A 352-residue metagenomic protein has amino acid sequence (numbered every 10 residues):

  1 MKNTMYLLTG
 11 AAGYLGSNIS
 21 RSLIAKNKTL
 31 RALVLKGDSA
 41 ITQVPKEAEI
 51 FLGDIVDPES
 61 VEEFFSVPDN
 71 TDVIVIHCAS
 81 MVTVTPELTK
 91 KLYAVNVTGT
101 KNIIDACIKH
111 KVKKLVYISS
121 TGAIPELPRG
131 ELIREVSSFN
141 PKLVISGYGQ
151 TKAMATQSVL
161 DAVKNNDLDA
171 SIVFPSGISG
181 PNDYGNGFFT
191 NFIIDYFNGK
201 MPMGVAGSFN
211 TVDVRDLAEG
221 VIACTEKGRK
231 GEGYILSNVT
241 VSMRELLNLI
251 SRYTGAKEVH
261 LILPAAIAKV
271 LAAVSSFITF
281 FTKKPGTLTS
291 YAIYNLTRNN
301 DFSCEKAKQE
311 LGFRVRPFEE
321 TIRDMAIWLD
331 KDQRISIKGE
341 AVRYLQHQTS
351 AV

Functional and structural regions predicted by a protein language model:
M5-K26: N-terminal Rossmann NAD(P)H-binding glycine-rich loop of SDR-like oxidoreductase domains
D38-S39, A48-T98, N102, A106: NAD(P)H-binding glycine-rich loop region in Rossmannoid oxidoreductase-like domains and their noncatalytic homologs
K90, T98-G147: Conserved Rossmann-fold NAD(P)-dependent oxidoreductase catalytic core, especially the SDR/UDP-sugar
N102, F188, V205-T225, E232: Substrate-positioning beta->alpha
F139-L143, F192-V212, D216: A conserved pocket-lining segment of Rossmann-fold NAD(P)-dependent short-chain dehydrogenase/reductase
I145-S171: Active-site Tyr-X1-5-Lys
N166-L168, G180-N191, C224-Y234, A256-E258: Glycine/proline-rich active-site loop of Rossmann-fold NAD(P)-dependent oxidoreductases
G220-T287, C304, Q309, F318-V352: Mid/C-terminal beta-alpha module of Rossmann-like enzyme folds, strongest in SDR-family dehydrogenases/epimerases
